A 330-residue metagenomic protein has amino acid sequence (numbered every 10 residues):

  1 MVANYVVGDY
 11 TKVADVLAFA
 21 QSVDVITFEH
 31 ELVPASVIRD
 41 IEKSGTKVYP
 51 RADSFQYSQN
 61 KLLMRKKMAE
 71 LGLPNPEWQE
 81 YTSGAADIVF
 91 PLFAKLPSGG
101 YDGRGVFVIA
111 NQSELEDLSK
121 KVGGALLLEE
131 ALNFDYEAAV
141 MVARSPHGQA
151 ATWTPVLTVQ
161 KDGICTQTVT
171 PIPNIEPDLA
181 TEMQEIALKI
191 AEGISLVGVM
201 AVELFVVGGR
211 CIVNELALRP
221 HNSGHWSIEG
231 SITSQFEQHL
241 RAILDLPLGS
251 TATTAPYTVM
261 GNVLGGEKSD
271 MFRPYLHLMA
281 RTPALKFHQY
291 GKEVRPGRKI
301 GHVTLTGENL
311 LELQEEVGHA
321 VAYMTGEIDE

Functional and structural regions predicted by a protein language model:
M1-L63: ATP-binding N-terminal substructure of ATP-dependent carboxylate-amine bond-forming enzymes
D9-V13, A35, Q112, A125 (+1 more regions): Structural motif corresponding to alpha-helix initiation and N-cap regions
F55-I190, V321: Active-site nucleotide/adenylate-binding loops and adjacent lid/helix of ATP-dependent enzymes
R144-Q149, V206-R210, G307-N309: Short acidic-glycine loop/turn motifs at beta-strand connectors
A151, M200, C211-E215: Protein kinase-like catalytic core scaffold
T181-V202, V207, A217-K268: Active-site "cap" helix and flanking loop/linker of ATP-utilizing ligase/carboxylase catalytic domains
R241-E330: Peripheral (often C-terminal) accessory segments that flank ATP-dependent C-N-forming ligase machineries
